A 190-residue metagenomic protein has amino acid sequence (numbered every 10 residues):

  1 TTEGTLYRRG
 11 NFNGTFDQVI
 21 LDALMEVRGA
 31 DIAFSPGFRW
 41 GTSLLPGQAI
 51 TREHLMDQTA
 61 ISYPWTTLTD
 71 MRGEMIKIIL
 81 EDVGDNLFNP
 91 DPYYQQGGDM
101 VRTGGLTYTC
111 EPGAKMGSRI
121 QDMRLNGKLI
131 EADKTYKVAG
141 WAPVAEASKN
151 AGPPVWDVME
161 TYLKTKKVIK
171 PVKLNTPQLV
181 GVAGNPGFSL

Functional and structural regions predicted by a protein language model:
T1-L190: Catalytic centers of hydrolytic enzymes
